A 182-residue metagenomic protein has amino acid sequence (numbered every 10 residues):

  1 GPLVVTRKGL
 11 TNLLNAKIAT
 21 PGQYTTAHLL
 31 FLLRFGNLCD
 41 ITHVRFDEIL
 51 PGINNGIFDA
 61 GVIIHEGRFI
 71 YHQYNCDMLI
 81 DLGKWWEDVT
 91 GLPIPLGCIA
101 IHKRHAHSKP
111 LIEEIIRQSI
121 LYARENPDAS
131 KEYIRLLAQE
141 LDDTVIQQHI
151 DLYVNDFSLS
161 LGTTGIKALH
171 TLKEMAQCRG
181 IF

Functional and structural regions predicted by a protein language model:
G1-D59, E66, K167, T171: Bilobed "Venus flytrap"/periplasmic-binding protein-like clamshell domains and structurally analogous long
P2, D77-I80, K84, G97-I99 (+3 more regions): Flexible, active-site-adjacent loop/turn segments at secondary-structure boundaries
T11, K17, T25, L29 (+7 more regions): Alpha-helical context
G36, A138-Q139, I181: Residue-level recognition of short, structured coil/turn motifs that connect secondary structure elements
F46-R135: Pocket-lining segment of extracytoplasmic ligand-binding domains
A106-M175: Secondary-structure end/capping motifs
M175-F182: Conserved C-terminal helix/tail region of periplasmic/extracytoplasmic solute-binding proteins
